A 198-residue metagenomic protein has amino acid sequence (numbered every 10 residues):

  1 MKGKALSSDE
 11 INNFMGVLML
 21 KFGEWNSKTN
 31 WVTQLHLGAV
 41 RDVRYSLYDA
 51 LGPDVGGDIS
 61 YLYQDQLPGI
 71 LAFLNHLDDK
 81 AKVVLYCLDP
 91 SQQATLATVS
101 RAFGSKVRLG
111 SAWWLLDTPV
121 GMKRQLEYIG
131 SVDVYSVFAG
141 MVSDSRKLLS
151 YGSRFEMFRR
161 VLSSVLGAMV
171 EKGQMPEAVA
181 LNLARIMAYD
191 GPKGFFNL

Functional and structural regions predicted by a protein language model:
M1-K82, S91-V107, R124-G140, M157-S163 (+1 more regions): Histidine/acidic residue-rich metal-binding segments in metalloenzymes
I11-N12, D117-P119: A short, flexible low-complexity segment enriched in Lys/Arg and Gly/Pro that occurs in N-terminal basic tails
H36, D144, P192: Divalent metal-coordination and catalytic microenvironments
G38-D42, L88-P90, A112-L116, R146: Active-site beta-loop-alpha junctions enriched in small/polar residues
V84-Y86, M141-V142, A184-M187: Extended hydrophobic secondary-structure segments that form protein cores and membrane-embedded regions
R108-D117, G140-V142, G173-N182: A generic structural motif
Y135-S136, S153-L198: Mid-to-C-terminal alpha-helical segments outside catalytic/metal-binding sites
L148-Y151: Short active-site-adjacent structural elements
